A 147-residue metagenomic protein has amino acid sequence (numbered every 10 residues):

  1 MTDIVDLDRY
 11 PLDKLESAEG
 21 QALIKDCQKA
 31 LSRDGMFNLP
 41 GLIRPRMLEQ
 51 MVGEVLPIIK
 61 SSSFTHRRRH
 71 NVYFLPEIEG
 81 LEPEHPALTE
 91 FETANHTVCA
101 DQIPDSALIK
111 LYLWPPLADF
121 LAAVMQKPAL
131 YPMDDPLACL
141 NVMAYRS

Functional and structural regions predicted by a protein language model:
M1-R33: Fe(II)/2-oxoglutarate
Q28, L48-E49: Short functional linear motifs
D34-M36, L48: A common structural microfeature
F37-I43: Short amphipathic
I43-R46, G53-S62, P83-P136: Signature of the catalytic double-stranded beta-helix
P57-E79: Short, solvent-exposed beta-strand-terminating loops
M125, V142-S147: Conserved short histidine dyad/triad with adjacent acidic residue
P136-V142: Long, hydrophobic, well-ordered secondary-structure blocks that form the structural core and pocket-lining surfaces
